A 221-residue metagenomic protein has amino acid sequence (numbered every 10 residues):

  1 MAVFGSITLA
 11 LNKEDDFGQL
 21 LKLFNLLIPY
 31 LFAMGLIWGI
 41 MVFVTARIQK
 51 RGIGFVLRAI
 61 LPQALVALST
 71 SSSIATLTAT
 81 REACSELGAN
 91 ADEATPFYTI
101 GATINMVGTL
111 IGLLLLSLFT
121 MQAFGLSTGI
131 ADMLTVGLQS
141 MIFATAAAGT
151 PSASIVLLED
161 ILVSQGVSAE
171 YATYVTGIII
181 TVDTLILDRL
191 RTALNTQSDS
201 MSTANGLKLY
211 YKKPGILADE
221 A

Functional and structural regions predicted by a protein language model:
M1, Y30, M34-F43, R47 (+9 more regions): Transmembrane alpha-helical segments of multi-pass membrane transport proteins and ion-pumping complexes
M1-G54, I216-A221: Signature of multi-pass transmembrane helix bundles
S6-N12, A46, A79-A89, T103 (+1 more regions): Helix-loop junctions at the membrane interface of multi-pass solute transporters
F17-P29, L65, G101-G108, I186 (+1 more regions): Alpha-helical membrane-interface segments at transmembrane helix boundaries
L23-M41, A59-V66, L134-A147, I155-L162: Small-residue-enriched core segments of transmembrane alpha-helices in multipass membrane transport and channel
F32-A33, I48-V56, G88-A94, L126-T135 (+1 more regions): Membrane-interfacial loop-to-helix junctions in multi-pass transporters
Q63-A144, I216-L217: Helix-loop-helix junctions within the multi-pass membrane cores of secondary transporters/permeases
L115-A221: Transmembrane alpha-helical segments and their short flanking loops that form helix-hairpins/helix-helix interfaces
